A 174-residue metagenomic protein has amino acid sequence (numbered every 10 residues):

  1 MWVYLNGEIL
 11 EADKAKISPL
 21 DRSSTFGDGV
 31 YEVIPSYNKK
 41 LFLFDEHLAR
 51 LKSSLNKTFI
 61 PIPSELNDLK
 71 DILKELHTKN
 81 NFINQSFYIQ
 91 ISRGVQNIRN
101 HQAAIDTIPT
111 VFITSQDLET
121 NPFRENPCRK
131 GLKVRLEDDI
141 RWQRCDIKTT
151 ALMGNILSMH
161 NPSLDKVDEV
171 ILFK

Functional and structural regions predicted by a protein language model:
M1-E75, N97, H101-K174: Helix-start/capping segments and mature chain N-termini
T78-I91, I98: Ordered, amphipathic secondary-structure segments that act as subunit-interaction surfaces in large macromolecular
